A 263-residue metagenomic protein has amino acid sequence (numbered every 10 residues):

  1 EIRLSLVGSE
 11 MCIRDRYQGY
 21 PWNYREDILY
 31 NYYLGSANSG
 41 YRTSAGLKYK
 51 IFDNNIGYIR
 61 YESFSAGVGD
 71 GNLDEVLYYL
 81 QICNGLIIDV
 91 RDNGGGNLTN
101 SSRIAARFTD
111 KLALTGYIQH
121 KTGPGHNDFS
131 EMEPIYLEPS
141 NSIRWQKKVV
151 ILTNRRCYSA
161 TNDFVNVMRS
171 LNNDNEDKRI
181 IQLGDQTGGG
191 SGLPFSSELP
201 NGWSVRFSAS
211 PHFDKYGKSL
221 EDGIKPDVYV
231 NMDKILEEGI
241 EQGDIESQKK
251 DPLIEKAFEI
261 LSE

Functional and structural regions predicted by a protein language model:
R3, S9-E10, R14-L86, V90-G95 (+4 more regions): Flexible, low-complexity junctional segments that flank or bridge functional domains
S63-G67, D92-L98, L114, T122-P124 (+3 more regions): Solvent-exposed loop/turn segments at secondary-structure junctions within structured extracellular/periplasmic domains
S63-G71, G95-S102, I143, R155-N162 (+1 more regions): Soluble non-cytosolic domains of exported or imported proteins
L86, Y158, L171-G190: Short, well-structured beta-strand/strand-turn elements
G95-K148, F195-S196, A209, F213 (+1 more regions): Gly/Ser/Thr-rich loop/hinge elements
D185, G189-L199, V205-F207: C-terminal soluble interaction/assembly domains
K225-E263: Low-complexity, Gly/Ser/Thr/Pro-rich intrinsically disordered linker/tail segments
